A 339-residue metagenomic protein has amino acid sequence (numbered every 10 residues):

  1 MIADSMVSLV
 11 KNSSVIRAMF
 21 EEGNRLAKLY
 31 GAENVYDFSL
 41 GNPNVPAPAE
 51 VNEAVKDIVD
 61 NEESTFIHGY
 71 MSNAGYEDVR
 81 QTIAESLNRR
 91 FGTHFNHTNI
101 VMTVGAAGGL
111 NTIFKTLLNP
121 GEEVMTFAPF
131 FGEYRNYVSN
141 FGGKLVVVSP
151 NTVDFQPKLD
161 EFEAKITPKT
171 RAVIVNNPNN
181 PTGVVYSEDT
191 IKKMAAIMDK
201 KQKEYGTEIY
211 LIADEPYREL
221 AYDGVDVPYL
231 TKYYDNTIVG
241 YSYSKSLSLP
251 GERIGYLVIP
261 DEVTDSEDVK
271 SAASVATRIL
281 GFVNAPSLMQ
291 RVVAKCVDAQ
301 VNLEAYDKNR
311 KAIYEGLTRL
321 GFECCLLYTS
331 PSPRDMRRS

Functional and structural regions predicted by a protein language model:
I2-G105, T112, C296-A299: N-terminal small-domain helix-loop-helix segment of the aminotransferase-like
G23, R80, A213, R310-K311: Short amphipathic alpha-helical/adjacent loop interface patches that line ligand and macromolecule-binding sites
V35-D37, G240, E323-L327: Short beta-strand
G41-V45, A107, F131-G132, P178-P181 (+6 more regions): Short, solvent-exposed loop/turn segments at secondary-structure junctions
D60, S64-G206, R218-Y233, I238 (+1 more regions): Conserved core of the PLP fold type I
D235-D307, K311-F322: Conserved core segment of the aminotransferase class I/II
Y328-S339: Single conserved hydrophobic/aromatic residue that forms the stacking wall/gate of nucleotide- or nucleobase-binding
